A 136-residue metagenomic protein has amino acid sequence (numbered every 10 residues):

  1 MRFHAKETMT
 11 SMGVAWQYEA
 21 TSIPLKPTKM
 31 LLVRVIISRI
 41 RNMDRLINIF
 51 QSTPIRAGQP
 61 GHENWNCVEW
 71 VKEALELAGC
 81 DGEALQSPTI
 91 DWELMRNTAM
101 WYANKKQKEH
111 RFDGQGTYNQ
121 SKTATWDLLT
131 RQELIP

Functional and structural regions predicted by a protein language model:
M1-W65: Non-catalytic ligand/cofactor/substrate-binding and regulatory segments of enzyme domains
T53-P136: Activation targets extended, charge/polar-rich intrinsically disordered C-terminal tails
